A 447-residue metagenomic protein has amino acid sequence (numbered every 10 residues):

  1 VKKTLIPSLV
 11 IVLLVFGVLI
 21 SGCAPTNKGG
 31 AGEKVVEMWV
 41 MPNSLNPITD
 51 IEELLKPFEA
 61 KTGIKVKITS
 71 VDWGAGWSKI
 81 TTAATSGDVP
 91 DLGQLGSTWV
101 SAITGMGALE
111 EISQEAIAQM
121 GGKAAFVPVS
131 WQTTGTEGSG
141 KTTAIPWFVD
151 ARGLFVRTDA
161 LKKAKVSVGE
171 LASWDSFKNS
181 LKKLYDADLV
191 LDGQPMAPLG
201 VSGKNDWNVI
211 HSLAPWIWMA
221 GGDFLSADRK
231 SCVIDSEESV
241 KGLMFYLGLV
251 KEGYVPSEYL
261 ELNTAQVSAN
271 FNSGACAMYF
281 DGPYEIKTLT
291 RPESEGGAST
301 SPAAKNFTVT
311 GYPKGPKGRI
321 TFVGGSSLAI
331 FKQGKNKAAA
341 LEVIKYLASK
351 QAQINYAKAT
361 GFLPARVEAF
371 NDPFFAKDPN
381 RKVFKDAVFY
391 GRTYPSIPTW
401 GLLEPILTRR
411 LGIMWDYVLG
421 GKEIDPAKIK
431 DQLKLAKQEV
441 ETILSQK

Functional and structural regions predicted by a protein language model:
V1-E37, A60-K61, A116, K434 (+1 more regions): Short, low-complexity disordered leader/linker segments with a strong preference for bacterial N-terminal type II
M41, E53-L54, V100-A102, H211-P215 (+2 more regions): Extracytoplasmic/periplasmic substrate-binding proteins
E53-V129, K162-K165, A172, A269-N270 (+5 more regions): Extracytoplasmic "Venus flytrap"/periplasmic binding protein-like
K56, G63, A116-I117, T136-S212 (+6 more regions): Helix-loop-helix "hinge/cap" segment bordering the ligand-binding cleft or interdomain interface
K65-V66, K162, Y390-K447: Conserved C-terminal helix/tail region of periplasmic/extracytoplasmic solute-binding proteins
S97-G153, D192-A197, V209-A214, M219-G221 (+2 more regions): Hinge/lid segment of periplasmic solute-binding proteins
E110-F126, A197-G203, A220-K241, R291-K305 (+5 more regions): Short, solvent-exposed loop/beta-turn-alpha elements that line the ligand-binding surface or hinge of extracytoplasmic
F126-T136, A304-G311, A357-R409, I413: Long, aromatic- and glycine/proline-rich binding clefts that accommodate carbohydrate-like moieties
